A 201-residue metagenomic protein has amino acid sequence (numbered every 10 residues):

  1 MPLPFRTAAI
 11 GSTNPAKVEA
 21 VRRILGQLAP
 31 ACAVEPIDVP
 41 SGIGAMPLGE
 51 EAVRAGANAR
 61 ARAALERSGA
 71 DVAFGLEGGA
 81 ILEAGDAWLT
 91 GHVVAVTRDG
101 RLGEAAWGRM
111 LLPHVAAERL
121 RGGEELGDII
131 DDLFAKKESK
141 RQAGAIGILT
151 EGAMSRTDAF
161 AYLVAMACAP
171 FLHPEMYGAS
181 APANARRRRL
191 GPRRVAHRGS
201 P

Functional and structural regions predicted by a protein language model:
M1-A70: N-terminal polybasic phosphate/anion-binding patch
M1-R6, P174-P201: SAM-dependent methyltransferases
K17, I81-G85, H197-S200: Residues at secondary-structure transition points
M46-R189: Anionic-ligand binding patches
